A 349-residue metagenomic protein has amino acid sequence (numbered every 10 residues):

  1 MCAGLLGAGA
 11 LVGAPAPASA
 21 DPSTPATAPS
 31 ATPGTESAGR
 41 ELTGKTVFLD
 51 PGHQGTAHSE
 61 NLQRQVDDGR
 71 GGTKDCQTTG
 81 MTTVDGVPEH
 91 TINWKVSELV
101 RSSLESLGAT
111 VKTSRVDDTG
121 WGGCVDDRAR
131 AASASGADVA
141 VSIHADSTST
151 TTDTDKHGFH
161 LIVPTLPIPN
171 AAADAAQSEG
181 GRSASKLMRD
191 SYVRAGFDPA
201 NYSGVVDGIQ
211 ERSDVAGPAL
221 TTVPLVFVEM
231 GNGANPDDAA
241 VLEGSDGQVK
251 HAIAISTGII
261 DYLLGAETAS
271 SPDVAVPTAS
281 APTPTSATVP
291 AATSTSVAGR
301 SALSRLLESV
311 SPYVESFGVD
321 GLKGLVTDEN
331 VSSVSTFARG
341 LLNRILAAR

Functional and structural regions predicted by a protein language model:
M1-S23: Secretory targeting and sorting signals
T35-A129: Active-site histidine-acidic residue metal-binding/catalytic motifs, centered on HxH/HExxH-like signatures
H53-A57, V87-H90, V116-G122, A145-T150 (+5 more regions): Solvent-exposed loop/turn segments at secondary-structure junctions within structured extracellular/periplasmic domains
D68-V84, T148-A176: A short, glycine/acidic-enriched catalytic loop
T78-T91, S114-W121, N170-E179, D214 (+1 more regions): Second-shell loop/turn segments in exported
T148-T150, A200-V274: Active-site-adjacent mobile loop/cap segments within catalytic or ligand-binding domains
E179-E211: Active-site-adjacent substrate-binding region of metalloamidase/peptidase-like peptide-processing proteins
A275-R349: Extended non-globular C-terminal regions
